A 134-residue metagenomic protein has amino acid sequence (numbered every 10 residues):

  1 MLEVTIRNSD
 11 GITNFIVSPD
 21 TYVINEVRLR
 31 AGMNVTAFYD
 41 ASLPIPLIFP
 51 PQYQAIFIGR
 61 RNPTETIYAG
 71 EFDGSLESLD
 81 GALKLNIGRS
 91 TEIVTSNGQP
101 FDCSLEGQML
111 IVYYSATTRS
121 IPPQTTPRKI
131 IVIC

Functional and structural regions predicted by a protein language model:
M1-R7, I24-N86, S96-C134: Short, flexible, surface-exposed loop segments at domain boundaries
I12-T21, G88-S96: Short, structured beta-strand/loop micro-motifs enriched in basic residues and often containing a Trp
